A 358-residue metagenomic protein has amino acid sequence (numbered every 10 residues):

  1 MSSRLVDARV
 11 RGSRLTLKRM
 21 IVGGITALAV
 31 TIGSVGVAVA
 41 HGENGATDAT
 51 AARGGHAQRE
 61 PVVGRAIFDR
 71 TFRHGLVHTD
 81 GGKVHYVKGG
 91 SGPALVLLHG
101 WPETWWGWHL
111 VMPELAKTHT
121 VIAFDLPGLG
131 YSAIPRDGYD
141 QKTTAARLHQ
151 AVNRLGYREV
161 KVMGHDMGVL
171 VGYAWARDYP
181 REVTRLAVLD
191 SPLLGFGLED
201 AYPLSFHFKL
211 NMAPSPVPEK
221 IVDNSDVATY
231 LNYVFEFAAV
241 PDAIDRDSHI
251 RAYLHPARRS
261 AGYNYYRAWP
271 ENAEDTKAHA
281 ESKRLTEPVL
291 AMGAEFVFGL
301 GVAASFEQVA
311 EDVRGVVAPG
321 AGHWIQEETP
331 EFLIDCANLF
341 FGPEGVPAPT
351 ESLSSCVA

Functional and structural regions predicted by a protein language model:
R4-A40: Secretory targeting and sorting signals
G36-T50: Signal peptide processing junction and immediate N-terminal pro/mature segment of secreted/exported proteins
A52-V87, S91-A94, T118, I122 (+4 more regions): Flexible "cap/lid" subdomain of the alpha/beta-hydrolase fold that forms the substrate-access gate
L97-G100, A123: Structural cue for short, hydrophobic secondary-structure segments
P102-L110, V121: Serine-hydrolase catalytic-loop signature spanning alpha/beta hydrolases and amidase-signature enzymes
G107, L126-L129: Recognition helices and adjacent regulatory flanks at domain boundaries
P113-A116: Gly/Ala-rich phosphate-binding loop of Rossmann-like dinucleotide-binding domains, activating on the conserved
S355-V357: Sequence contexts marking disulfide-bonded cysteines in secreted/extracellular proteins
